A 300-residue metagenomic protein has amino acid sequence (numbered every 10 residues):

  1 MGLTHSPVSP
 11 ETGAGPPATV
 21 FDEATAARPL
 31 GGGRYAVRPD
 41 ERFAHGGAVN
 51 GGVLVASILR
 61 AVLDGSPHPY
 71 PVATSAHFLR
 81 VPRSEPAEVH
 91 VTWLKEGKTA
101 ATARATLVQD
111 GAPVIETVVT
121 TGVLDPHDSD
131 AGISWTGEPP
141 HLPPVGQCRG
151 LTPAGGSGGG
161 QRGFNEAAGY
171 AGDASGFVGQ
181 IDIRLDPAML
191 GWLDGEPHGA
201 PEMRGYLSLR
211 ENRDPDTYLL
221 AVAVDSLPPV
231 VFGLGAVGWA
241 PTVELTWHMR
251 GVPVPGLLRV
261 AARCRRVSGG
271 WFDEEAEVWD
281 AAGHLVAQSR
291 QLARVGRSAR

Functional and structural regions predicted by a protein language model:
G2-R300: Terminal targeting signals and extreme-terminal segments of soluble enzymes
